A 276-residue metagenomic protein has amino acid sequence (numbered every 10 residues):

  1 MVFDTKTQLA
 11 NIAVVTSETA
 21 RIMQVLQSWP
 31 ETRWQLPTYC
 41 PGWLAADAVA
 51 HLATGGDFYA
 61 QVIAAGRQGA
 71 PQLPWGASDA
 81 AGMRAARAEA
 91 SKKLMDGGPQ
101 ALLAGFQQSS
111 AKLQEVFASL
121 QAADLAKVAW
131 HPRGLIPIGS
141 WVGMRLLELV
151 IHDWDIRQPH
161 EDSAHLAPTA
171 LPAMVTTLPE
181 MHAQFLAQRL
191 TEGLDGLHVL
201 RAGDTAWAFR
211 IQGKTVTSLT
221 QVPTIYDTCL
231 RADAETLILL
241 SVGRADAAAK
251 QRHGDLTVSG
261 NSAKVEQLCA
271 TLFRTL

Functional and structural regions predicted by a protein language model:
M1-A10, Y59-K112, A118: Short, helix-capping/interhelical loops that line the mouth of catalytic, cofactor-, or ligand-binding pockets
M1-C40, G254: Non-cleavable N-terminal signal-anchor transmembrane helices
M23-L44, V116-G134: Helix-loop segments that flank and shape redox-cofactor active sites
L36-A80, V128-L186: Short, contiguous alpha-helical
G97-I151: Internal, conserved structured core segments that host functional sites
L171-G213: A glycine-rich beta-turn/hairpin centered on an aromatic-Pro dipeptide
D204-C229: Acidic/His-leaning functional-site neighborhoods
V222-L276: C-terminal interaction segments
